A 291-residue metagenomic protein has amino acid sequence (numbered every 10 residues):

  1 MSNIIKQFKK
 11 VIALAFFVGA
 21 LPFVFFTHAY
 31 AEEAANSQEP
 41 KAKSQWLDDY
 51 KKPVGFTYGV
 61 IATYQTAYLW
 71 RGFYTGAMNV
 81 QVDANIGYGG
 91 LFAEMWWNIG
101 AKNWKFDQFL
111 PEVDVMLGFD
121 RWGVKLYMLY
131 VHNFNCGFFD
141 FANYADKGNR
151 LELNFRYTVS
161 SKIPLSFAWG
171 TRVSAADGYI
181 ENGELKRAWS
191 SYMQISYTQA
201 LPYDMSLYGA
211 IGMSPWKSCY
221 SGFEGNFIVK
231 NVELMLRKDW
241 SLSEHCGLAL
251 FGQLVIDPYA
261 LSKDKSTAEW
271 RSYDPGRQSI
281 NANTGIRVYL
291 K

Functional and structural regions predicted by a protein language model:
M1-T57, K291: Cleavable N-terminal export/targeting peptides
Y30-K102: Short glycine/proline- and aromatic-enriched beta-strand/turn motifs that initiate or cap beta-hairpins
A35, L234, D274-K291: Outer-membrane beta-barrel "beta-signal"
S44-T57, G90-F92, G118-G123, T158-S166 (+4 more regions): Short loop/turn motifs that connect adjacent beta-strands in outer-membrane beta-barrel proteins
V54-F56, G76-V80, G87, F109-V113 (+5 more regions): Residues that define the transmembrane beta-barrel architecture of outer-membrane proteins
A62-Y68, Y88-G90, W97-N103, R121-G123 (+8 more regions): Transmembrane beta-strands of outer-membrane beta-barrel pores
W70-A77, N103-P111, G137-A145, D177-L185 (+2 more regions): Outer-membrane beta-barrel translocator domains and adjoining extracellular loop/strand segments of Gram-negative
Y144-Y220, V232: Detector for outer-membrane/organellar transmembrane beta-barrel domains, recognizing the amphipathic beta-strand
